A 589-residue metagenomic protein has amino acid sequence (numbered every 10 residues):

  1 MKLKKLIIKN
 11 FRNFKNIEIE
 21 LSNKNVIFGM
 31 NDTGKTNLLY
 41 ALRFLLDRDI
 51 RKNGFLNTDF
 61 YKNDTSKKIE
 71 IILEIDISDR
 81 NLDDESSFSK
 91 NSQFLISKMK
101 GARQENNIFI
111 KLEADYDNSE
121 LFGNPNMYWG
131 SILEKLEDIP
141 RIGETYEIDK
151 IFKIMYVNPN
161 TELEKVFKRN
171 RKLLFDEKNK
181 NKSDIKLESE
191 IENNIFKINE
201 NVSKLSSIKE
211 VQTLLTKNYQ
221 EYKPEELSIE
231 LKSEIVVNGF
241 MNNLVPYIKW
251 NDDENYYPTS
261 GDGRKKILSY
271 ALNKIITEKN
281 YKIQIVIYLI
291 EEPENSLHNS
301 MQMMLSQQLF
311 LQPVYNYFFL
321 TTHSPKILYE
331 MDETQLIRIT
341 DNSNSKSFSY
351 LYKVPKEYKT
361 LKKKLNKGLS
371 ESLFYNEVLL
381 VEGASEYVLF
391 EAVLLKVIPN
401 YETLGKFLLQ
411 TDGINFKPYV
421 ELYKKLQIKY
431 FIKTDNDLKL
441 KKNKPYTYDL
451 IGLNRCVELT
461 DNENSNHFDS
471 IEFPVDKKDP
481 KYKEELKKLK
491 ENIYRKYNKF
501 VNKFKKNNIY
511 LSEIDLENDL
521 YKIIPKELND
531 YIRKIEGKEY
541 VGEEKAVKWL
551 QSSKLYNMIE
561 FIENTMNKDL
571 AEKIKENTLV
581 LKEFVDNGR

Functional and structural regions predicted by a protein language model:
M1-D47, N53, M241, Y247-L369 (+2 more regions): Switch/communication elements of ASCE P-loop NTPase nucleotide-binding domains
I19, M30, K62-S66, G101-E105 (+8 more regions): Conserved catalytic network of the ASCE P-loop NTPase/AAA+ motor domain
N25, I75-D79, A114-N118, D252: Beta-strand elements of well-folded, non-transmembrane domains
L39-Q104: Conserved P-loop NTP-binding catalytic core
R80, S87-S189: Electropositive, glycine-dotted interaction segments that contact anionic polymers or phosphate-rich ligands
R169-K172, D176-I287, K442-K444: Extended helical coiled-coil dimerization/tether regions that scaffold and oligomerize large DNA-maintenance assemblies
T259-S260, V378-E382: Short hydrophobic beta-strand that contains or immediately precedes a catalytic carboxylate
G368-V378, Y387-R589: Acidic, Mg2+-coordinating catalytic modules of nucleic-acid enzymes
